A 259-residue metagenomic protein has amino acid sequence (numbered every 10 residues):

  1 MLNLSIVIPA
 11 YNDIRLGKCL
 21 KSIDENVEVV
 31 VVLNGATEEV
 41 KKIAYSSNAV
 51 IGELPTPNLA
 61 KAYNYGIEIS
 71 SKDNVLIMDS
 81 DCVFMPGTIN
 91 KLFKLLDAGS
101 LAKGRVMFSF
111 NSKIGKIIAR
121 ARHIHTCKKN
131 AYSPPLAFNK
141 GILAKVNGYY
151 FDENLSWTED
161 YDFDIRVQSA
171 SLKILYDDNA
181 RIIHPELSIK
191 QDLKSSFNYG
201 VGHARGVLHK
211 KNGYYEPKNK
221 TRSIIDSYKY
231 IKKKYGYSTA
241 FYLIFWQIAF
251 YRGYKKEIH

Functional and structural regions predicted by a protein language model:
N12-E25: Short, well-formed alpha-helical segments that are part of the catalytic scaffolds of diverse glycosyltransferases
V32-K41, D79-C82: A conserved acidic beta->alpha catalytic loop
L54-S70: Glycine-rich, basic loop-to-helix element that forms the pyrophosphate-binding segment of sugar-nucleotide handling
V75: Short aromatic/hydrophobic "clamp" motif used to bind/position activated sugar donors
G87-G115: Conserved donor NDP-sugar-binding/catalytic core segment of glycosyltransferases
S156-I165: Acidic donor-binding loop at a coil-to-helix junction in glycosyltransferase catalytic cores that engages
Y176-K194, H203-V207: Active-site donor/metal-binding and catalytic loop motifs of nucleotide-sugar-dependent glycosylation enzymes
S195-G202, G206-H259: Non-catalytic, C-terminal membrane-associated alpha-helical segments of glycosyltransferases
